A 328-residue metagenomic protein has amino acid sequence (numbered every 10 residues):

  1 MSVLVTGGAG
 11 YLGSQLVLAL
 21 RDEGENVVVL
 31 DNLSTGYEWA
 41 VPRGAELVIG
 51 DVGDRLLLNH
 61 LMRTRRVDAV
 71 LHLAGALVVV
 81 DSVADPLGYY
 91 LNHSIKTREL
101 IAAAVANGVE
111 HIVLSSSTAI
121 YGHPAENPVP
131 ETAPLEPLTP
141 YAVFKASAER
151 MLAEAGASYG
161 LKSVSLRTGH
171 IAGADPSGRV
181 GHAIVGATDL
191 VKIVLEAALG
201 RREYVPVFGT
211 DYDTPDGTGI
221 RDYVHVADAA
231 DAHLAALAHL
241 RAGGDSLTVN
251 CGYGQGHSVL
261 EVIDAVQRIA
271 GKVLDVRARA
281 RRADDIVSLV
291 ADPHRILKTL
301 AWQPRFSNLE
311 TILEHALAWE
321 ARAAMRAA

Functional and structural regions predicted by a protein language model:
M1-A174: N-terminal Rossmann-like NAD(P)+-binding domain of SDR-like oxidoreductases, especially those catalyzing
G13-S14, V79, T97, A148 (+5 more regions): Alpha-helical structural signal
G50, A183-A187, Q255, R305: Residue-level signature of the cytosolic catalytic core of signaling kinases
Y90, L138-A146, V180-K192, D222-Y223: Short-chain dehydrogenase/reductase
P176-R179, T218-G219: Short acidic, glycine/proline-rich loop/turn micro-motifs
V191, L199-A328: C-terminal substrate-binding subdomain of Rossmann-fold SDR/epimerase-dehydratase oxidoreductases
